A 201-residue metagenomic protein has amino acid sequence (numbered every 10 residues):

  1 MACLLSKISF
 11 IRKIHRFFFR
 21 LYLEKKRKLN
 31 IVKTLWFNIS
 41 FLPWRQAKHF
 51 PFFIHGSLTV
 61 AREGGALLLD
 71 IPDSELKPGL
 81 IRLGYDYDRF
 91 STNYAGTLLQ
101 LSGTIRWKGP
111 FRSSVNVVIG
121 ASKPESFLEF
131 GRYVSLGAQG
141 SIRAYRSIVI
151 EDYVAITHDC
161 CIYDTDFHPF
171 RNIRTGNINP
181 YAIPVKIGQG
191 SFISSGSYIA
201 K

Functional and structural regions predicted by a protein language model:
M1-Y163, V185-G190, G196-I199: Domain-scale signature associated with acetyltransferase and cell-envelope carbohydrate enzymes
S9, R174-T175: Secondary-structure junction/capping motif
V154-A155, T175-N177: Short alpha-helical linear motifs
G176-I183, I187-G188: Glycine-rich NAD(P)-binding loop of Rossmann-like domains
